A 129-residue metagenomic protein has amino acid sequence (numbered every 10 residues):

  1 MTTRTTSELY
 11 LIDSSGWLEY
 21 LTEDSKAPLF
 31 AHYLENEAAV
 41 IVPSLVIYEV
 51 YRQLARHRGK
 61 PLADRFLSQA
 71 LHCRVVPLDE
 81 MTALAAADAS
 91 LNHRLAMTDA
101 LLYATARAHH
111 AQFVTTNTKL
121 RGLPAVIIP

Functional and structural regions predicted by a protein language model:
M1-V42, L54-R65: Short, well-structured N-terminal submotif of metal-dependent ribonuclease cores
T2-S7, Y103-P129: Acidic, PIN/NYN-like endoribonuclease modules and their adjacent C-terminal/linker elements
S7-E8, E37-V40, H72-R74, A108-Q112: Short active-site oxyanion
I12-D13, V42-S44, R94-A96, N117-T118: Histidine- and aromatic-rich ligand-binding microenvironments
W17-L18, I47, A83, L120-R121: A generic structural signal for short hydrophobic patches within well-formed alpha-helices
I41, V76, I127-I128: General small-molecule cofactor/ligand-binding pocket signal
V75-T116: Active-site neighborhoods of divalent-metal-dependent phosphate/nucleic-acid chemistry enzymes
